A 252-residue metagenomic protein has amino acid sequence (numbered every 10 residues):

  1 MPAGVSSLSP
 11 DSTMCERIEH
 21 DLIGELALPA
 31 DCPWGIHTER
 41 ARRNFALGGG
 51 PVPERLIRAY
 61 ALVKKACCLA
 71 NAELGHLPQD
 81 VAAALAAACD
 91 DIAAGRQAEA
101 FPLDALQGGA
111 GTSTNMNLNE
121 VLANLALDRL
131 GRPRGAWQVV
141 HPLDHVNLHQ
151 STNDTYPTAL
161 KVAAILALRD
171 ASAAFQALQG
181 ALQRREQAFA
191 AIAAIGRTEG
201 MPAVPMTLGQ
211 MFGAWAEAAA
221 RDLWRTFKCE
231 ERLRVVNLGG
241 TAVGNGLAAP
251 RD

Functional and structural regions predicted by a protein language model:
P2-D252: Conserved, well-structured ligand/cofactor-binding cores
